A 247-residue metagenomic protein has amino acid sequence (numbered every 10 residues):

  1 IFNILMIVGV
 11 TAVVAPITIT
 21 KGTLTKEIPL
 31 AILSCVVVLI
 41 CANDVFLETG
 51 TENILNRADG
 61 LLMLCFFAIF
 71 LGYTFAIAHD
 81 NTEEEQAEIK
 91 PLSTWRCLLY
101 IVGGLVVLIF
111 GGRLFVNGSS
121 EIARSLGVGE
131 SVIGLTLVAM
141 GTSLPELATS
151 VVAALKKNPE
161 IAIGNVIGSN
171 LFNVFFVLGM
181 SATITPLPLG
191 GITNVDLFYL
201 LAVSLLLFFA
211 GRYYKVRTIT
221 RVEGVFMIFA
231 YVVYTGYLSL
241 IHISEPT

Functional and structural regions predicted by a protein language model:
F2-S244: Hydrophobic alpha-helical segments, chiefly the membrane-spanning helices and signal/signal-anchor peptides
